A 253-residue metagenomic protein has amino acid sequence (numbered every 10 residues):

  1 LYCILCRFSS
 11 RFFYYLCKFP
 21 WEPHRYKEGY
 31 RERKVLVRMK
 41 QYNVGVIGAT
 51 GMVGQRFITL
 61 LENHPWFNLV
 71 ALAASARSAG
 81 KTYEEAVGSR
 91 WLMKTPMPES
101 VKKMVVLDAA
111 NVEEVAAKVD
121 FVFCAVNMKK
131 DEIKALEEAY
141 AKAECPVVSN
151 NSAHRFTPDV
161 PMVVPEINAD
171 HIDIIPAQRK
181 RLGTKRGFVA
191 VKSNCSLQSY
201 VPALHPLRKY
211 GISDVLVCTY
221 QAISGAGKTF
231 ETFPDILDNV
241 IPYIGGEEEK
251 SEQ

Functional and structural regions predicted by a protein language model:
C3-C6, C17: Cysteine-centered motifs
R7, R11, R25, R31-R33 (+1 more regions): Basic polycationic patches enriched in arginine
R33-E248: N-terminal Rossmann-like NAD(P) cofactor-binding subdomain of oxidoreductases, focused on the glycine-rich
